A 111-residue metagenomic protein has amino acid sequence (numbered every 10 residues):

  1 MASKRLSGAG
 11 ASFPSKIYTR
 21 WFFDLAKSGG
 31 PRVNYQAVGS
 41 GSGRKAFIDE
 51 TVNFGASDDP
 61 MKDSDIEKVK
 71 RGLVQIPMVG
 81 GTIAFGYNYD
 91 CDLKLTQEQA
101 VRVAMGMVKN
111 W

Functional and structural regions predicted by a protein language model:
M1-W111: Flexible loop/hinge segments at secondary-structure junctions
